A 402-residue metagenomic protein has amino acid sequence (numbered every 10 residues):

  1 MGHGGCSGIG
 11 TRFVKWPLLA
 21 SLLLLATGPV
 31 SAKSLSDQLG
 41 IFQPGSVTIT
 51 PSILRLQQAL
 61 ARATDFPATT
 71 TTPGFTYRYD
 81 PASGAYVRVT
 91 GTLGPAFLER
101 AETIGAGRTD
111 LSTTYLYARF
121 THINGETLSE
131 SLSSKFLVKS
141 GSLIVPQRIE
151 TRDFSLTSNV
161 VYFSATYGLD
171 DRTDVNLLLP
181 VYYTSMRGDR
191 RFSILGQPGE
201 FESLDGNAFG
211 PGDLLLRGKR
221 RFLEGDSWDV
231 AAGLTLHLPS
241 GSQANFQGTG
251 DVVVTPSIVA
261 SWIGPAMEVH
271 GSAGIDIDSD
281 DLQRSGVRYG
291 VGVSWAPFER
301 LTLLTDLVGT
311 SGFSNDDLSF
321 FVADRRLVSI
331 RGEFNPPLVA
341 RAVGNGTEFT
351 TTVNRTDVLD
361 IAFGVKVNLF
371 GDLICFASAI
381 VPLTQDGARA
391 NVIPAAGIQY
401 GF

Functional and structural regions predicted by a protein language model:
K33-N176, P180-G212, S319-N345: A subset of solvent-exposed loop/turn segments in beta-rich extracellular surface proteins, enriched in glycine
L93, F97-R100, L111-Y115, F163-Y167 (+9 more regions): Residues on the lipid-exposed face of transmembrane beta-strands in outer-membrane beta-barrel proteins
F97-L98, Q147-T151, G199-D205, G241-F246 (+3 more regions): Extracellular loop and loop/strand-boundary signature of outer-membrane beta-barrel proteins
G105-T109, L156-V161, D205, F209-L214 (+5 more regions): Residues that define the transmembrane beta-barrel architecture of outer-membrane proteins
Y115-T121, L179-S185, D213, F222 (+6 more regions): Transmembrane beta-strands of outer-membrane beta-barrel pores
F120, R172-L177, G225-V230, A266-G271 (+2 more regions): Repeated loop/turn-to-beta-strand initiation elements of outer-membrane beta-barrel proteins
I123-L128, R187-I194, A232-G233, S242-G250 (+4 more regions): Outer-membrane beta-barrel translocator domains and adjoining extracellular loop/strand segments of Gram-negative
L128-F136, G199-E200, G292-F402: Outer membrane beta-barrel transmembrane domains
